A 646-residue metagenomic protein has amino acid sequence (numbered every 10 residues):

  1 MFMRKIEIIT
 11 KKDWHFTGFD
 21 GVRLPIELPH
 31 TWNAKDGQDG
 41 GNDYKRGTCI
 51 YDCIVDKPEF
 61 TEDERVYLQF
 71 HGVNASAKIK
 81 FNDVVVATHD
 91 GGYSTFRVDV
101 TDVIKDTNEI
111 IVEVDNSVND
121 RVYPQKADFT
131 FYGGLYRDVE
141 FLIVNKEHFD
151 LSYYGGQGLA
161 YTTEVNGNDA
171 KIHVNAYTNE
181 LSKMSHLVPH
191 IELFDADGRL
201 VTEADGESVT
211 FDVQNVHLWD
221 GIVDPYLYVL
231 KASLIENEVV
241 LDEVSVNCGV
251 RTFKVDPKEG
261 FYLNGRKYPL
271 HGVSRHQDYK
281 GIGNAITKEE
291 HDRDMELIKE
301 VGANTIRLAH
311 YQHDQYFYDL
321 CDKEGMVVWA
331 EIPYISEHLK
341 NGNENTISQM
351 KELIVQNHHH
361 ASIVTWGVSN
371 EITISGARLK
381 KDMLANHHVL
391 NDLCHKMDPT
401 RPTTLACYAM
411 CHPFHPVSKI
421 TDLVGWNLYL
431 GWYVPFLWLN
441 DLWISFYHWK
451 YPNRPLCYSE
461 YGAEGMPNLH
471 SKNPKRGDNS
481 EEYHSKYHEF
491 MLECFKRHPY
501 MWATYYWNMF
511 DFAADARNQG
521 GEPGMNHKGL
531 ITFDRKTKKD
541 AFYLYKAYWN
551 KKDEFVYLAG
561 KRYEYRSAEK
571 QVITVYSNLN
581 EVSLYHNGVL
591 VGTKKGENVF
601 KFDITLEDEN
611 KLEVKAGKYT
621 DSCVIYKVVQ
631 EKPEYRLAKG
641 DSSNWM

Functional and structural regions predicted by a protein language model:
M1-H310, L320, E324-V328, Q349-E352 (+6 more regions): Secreted/periplasmic carbohydrate-active enzymes, especially glycoside hydrolases
H173-N175, M295-I298, T305-T537, A541-Y548 (+2 more regions): Substrate-binding/catalytic cleft of secreted carbohydrate-active enzymes, primarily glycoside hydrolases
